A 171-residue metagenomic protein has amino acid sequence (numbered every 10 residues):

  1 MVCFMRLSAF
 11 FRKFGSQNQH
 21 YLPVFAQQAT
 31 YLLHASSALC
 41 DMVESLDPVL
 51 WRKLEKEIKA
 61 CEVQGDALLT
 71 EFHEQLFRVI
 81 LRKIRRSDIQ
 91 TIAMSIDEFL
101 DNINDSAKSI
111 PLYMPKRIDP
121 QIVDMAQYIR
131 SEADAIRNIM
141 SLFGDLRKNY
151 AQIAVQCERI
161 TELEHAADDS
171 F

Functional and structural regions predicted by a protein language model:
V2-F171: Cytosolic, long alpha-helical scaffolding segments
